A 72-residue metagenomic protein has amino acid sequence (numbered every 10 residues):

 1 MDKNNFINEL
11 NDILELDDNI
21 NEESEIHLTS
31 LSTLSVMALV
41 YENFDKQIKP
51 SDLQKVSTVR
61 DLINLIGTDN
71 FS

Functional and structural regions predicted by a protein language model:
M1-N43, I48-S72: Phosphopantetheine-dependent thiolation modules in NRPS/PKS and related acyl-activating systems
